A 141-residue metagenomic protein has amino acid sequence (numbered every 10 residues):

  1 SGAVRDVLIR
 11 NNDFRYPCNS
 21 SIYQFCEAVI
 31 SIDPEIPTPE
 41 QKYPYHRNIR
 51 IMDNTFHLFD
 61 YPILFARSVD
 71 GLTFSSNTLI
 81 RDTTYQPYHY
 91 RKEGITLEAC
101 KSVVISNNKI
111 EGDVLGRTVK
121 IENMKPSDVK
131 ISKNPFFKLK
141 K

Functional and structural regions predicted by a protein language model:
S1-A3, F14-A28, F59-R67, D82-E93 (+2 more regions): Short glycine/acidic-rich loop motifs that flank beta-strands on beta-rich extracellular proteins
G2, D6-V7, I30, P44 (+8 more regions): Solenoid scaffold repeats with emphasis on beta-solenoid/beta-helix
F14, P37, F56, L79 (+2 more regions): Short, glycine-/Ser/Thr-/acidic-enriched flexible segments
P17, L72-T73: Flexible loop/turn segments at secondary-structure boundaries
P34-E35, Q41-D70, N77-L79, Y90: C-terminal structural cap/anchor segments
P126-K141: C-terminal capping region of solenoid repeat domains
